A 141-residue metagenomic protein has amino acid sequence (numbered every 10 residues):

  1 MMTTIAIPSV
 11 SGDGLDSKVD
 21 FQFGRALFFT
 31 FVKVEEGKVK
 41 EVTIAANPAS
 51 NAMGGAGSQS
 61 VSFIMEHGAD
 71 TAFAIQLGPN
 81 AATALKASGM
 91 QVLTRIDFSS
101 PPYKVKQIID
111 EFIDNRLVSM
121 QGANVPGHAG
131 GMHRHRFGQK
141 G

Functional and structural regions predicted by a protein language model:
M1-G55, Q59, E66, A87-G141: Non-catalytic interface/targeting segments
S58-V61, A82: Short, electropositive, low-hydrophobicity segments enriched in small/polar residues
G68-A72: Short active-site oxyanion
I75-Q76, R95: Structural motif
L77-T83: Short, glycine/polar-rich helix-capping loops at beta-to-alpha or helix-loop-helix junctions that flank or form
